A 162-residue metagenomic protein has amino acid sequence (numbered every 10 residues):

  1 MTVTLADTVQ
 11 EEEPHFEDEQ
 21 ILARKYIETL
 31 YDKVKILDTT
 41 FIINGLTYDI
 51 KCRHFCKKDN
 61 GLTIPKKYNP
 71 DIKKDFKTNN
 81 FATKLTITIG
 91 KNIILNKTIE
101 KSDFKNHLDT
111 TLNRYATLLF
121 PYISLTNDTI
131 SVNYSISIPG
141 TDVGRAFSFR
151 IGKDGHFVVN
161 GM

Functional and structural regions predicted by a protein language model:
M1-T2: Bacterial signal peptide processing site
L5-L119: Surface-exposed acidic loop/strand-edge motifs in secreted or periplasmic proteins that form small linear binding
I94-M162: Extracytoplasmic electrostatic interaction patches
